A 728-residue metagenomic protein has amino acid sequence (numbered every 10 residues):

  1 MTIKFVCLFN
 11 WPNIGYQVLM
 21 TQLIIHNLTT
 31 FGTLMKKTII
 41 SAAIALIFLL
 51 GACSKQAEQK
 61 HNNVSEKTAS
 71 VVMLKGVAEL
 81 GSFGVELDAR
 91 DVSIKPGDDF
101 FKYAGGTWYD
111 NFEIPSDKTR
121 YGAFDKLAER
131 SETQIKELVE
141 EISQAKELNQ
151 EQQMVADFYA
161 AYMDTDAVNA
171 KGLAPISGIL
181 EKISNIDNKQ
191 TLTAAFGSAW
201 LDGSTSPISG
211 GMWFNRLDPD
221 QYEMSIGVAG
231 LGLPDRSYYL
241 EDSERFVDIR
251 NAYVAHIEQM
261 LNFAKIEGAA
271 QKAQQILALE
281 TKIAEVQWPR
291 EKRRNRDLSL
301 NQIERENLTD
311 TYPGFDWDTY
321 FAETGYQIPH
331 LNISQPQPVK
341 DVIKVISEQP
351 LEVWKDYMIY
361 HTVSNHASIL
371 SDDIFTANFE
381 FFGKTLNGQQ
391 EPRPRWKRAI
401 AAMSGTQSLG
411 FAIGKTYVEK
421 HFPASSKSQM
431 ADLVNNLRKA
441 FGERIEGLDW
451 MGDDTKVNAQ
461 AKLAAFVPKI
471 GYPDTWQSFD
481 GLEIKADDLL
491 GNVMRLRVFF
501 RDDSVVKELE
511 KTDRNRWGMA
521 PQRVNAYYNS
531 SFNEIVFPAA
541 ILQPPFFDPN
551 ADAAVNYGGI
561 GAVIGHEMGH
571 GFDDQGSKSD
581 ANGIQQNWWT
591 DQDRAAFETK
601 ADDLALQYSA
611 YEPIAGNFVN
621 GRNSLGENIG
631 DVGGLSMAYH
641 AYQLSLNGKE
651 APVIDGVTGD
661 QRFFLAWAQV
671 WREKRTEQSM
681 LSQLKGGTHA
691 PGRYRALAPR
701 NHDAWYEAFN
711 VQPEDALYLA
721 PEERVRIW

Functional and structural regions predicted by a protein language model:
G32-T38: Positively charged n-region of N-terminal signal peptides that target proteins for export
L50-A52: C-terminal motif of bacterial Sec signal peptides marking the signal peptidase cleavage site
S54-Q56: Bacterial signal peptide processing site
L74-V77, G314, N332-P336, T406-W728: Intrinsically disordered, low-complexity linker/terminal regions across diverse proteins
A78-E79, K95-D98, Y103-Y162: Active-site-surrounding "flap" and adjacent substrate/cofactor-binding loops of secreted or lumenal enzymes, prototyped
E141-N436: Noncatalytic, helix-rich "gating/capping" subdomain that lines the substrate-entry/channel surface of large enzyme
